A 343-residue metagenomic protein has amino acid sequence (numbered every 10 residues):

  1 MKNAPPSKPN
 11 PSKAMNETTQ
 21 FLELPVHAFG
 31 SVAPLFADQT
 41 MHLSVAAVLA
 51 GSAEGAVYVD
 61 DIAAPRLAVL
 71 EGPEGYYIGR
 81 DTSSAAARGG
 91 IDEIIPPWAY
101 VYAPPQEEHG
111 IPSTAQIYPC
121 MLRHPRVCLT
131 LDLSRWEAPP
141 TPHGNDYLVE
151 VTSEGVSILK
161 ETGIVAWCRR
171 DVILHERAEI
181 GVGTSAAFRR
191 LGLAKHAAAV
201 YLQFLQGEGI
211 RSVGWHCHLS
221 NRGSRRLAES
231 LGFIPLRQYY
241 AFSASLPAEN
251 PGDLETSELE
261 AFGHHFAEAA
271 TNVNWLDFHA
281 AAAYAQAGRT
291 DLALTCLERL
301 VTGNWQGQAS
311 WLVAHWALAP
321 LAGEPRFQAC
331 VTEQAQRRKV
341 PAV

Functional and structural regions predicted by a protein language model:
L43-S44, A50-E150, F242: Acyl-donor-binding surface of acyltransferase catalytic domains
A85-I91, T184, R190-F204, R226 (+1 more regions): Conserved acetyl-CoA-binding loop-helix of GNAT-fold acetyltransferases
P96-P105, E176, L205-C217: Conserved GNAT acetyl-CoA-binding A-motif
A103-Q106, W215-R225, S243, A314: Conserved beta-strand-loop-alpha-helix junction that forms the acyl-donor binding cleft
E108-I117, K195, L219-R237, P320: Conserved active-site alpha-helix within GNAT-family acetyltransferase domains
T152-E154, L159-S185: A conserved beta-strand-loop-helix scaffold within acyl/acetyltransferase catalytic domains
R177, V182-H196, E208, S220-N221: Conserved glycine-rich acetyl-CoA-binding loop
A261-E324, E333-Q336, V340-A342: Alpha-helical protein-protein interaction modules
